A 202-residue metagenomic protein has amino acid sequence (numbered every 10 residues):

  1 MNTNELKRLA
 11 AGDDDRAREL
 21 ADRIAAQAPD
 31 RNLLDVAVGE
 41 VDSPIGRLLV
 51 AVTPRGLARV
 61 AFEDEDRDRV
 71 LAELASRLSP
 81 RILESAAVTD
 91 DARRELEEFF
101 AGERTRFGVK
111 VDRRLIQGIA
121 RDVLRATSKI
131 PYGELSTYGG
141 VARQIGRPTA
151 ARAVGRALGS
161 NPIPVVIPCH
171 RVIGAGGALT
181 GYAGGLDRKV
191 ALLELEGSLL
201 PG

Functional and structural regions predicted by a protein language model:
M1-P148, L199-G202: Basic nucleic-acid-binding alpha-helical/helix-turn surface characteristic of O6-alkylguanine DNA
A86, G176, E196: Residues at the C-termini of beta-strands that transition into short coil/loop
F99, A157, L195: Conserved catalytic core of Hanks-type protein kinase domains
R147-A191: Short glycine/serine-rich loop segments
D187-R188, L193-G202: C-terminal segments of enzyme domains that contribute to small-molecule binding surfaces
